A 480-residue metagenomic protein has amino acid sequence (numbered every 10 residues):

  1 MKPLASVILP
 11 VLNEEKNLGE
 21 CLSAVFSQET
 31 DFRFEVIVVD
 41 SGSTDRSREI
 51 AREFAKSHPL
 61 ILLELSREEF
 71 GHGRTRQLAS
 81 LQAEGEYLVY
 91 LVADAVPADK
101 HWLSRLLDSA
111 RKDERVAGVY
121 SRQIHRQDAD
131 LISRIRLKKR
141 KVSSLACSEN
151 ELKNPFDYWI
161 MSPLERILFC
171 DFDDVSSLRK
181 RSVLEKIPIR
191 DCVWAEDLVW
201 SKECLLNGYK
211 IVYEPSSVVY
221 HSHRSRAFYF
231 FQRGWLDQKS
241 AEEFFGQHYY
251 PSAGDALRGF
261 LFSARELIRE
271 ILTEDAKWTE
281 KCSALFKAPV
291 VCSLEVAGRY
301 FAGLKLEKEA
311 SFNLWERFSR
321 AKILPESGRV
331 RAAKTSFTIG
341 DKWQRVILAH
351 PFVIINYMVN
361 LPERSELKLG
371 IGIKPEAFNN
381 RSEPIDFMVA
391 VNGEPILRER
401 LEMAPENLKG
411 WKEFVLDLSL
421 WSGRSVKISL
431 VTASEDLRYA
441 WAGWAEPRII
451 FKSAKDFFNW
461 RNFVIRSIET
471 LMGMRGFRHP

Functional and structural regions predicted by a protein language model:
S23-R33: Short, acidic, metal-binding catalytic loop of nucleotide-sugar glycosyltransferases
D40-E49, A95-V96: A conserved acidic beta->alpha catalytic loop
S66-A83: Glycine-rich, basic loop-to-helix element that forms the pyrophosphate-binding segment of sugar-nucleotide handling
L88: Short aromatic/hydrophobic "clamp" motif used to bind/position activated sugar donors
H101-I135: Conserved donor NDP-sugar-binding/catalytic core segment of glycosyltransferases
K153-R179, V193: A recurrent flexible, glycine/aromatic-enriched loop bordering the glycosyltransferase active site that acts as
Q232-K239, P251-A310, V464-H479: Non-catalytic, C-terminal membrane-associated alpha-helical segments of glycosyltransferases
E309-G476: Gly-Asp-aromatic-enriched flexible segments
